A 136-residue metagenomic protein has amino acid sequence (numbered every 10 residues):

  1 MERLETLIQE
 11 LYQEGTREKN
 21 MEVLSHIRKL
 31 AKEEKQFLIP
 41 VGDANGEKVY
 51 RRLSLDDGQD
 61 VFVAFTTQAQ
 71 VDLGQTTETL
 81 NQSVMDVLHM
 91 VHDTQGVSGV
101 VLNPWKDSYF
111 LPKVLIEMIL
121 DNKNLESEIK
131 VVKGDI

Functional and structural regions predicted by a protein language model:
M1-I136: An interfacial alpha-helical scaffold signature
